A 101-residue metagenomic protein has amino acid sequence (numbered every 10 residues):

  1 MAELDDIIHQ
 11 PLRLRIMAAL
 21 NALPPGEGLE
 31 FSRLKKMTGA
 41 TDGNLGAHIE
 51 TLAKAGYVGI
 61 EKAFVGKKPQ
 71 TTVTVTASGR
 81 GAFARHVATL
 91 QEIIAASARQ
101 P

Functional and structural regions predicted by a protein language model:
M1-A2, N21, A82-P101: Amphipathic alpha-helical dimerization/coiled-coil segments that flank or bridge DNA-binding/regulatory modules
L4-T41, V65: N-terminal helix-turn-helix DNA-binding core of bacterial DNA-binding proteins
H9, H48, H86: Histidine-centered active-site/metal-ligand motif
R15, G59, T74: Conserved beta-strand segments that form the floor/walls of ligand-binding pockets within enzyme and binding domains
F31-K62, K67-K68: Canonical helix-turn-helix DNA-binding module
V65-H86: Basic, amphipathic "hinge/linker" alpha-helix immediately C-terminal to the N-terminal HTH DNA-binding motif
